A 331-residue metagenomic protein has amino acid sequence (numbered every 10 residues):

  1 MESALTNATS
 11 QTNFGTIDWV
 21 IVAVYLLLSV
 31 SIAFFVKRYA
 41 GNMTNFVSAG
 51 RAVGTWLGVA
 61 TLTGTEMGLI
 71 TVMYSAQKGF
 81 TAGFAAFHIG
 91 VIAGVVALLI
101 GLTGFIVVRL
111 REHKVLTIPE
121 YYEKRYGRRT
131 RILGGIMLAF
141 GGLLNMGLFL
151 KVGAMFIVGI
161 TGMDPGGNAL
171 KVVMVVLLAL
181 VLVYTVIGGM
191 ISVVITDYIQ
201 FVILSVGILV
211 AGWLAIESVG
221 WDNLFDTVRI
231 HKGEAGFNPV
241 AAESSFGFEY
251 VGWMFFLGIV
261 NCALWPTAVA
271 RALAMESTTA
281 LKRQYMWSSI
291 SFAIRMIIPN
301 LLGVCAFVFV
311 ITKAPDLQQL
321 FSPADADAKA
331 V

Functional and structural regions predicted by a protein language model:
E2-F14, S48-V53, L57, Y74-I89 (+3 more regions): Loop-to-helix junctions at membrane interfaces in multi-pass transport proteins
E2-V72, T185-G188, G207: Membrane-interface "cap" regions at the ends of multi-pass membrane proteins
D18-Y25, L57-A60, G134-M137, V173-V181 (+3 more regions): Hydrophobic alpha-helical transmembrane segments of polytopic
I21-V30, A97-I100, G207-A211, I297 (+1 more regions): ...captures the hydrophobic TM-helix bundle architecture rather than a specific catalytic motif, and can also fire on
S29, G64, F87-V186, W253-G258 (+3 more regions): Helix-loop-helix module between adjacent transmembrane segments
A33, A40, L69-A76, T103 (+6 more regions): Alpha-helical transmembrane segments of polytopic integral membrane proteins, especially the permease/helical cores
A49-G50, T63, I136-F140, T196 (+1 more regions): Hydrophobic alpha-helical segments of secondary membrane carriers
